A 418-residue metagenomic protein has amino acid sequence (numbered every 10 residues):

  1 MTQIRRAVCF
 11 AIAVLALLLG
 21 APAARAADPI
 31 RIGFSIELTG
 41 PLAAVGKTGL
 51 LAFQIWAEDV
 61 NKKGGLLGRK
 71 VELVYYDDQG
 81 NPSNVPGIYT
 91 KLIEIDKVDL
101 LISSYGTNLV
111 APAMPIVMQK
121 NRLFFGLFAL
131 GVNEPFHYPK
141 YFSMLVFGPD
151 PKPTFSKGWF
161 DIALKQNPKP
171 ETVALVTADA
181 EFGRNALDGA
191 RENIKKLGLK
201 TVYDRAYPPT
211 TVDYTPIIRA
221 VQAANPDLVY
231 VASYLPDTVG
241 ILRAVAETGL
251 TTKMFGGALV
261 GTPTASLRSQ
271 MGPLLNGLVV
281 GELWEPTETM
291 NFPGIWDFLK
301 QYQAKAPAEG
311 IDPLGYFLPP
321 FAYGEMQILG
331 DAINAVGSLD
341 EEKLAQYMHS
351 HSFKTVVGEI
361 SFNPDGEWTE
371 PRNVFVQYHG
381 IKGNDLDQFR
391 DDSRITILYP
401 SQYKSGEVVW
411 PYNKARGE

Functional and structural regions predicted by a protein language model:
C9-G20: Bacterial N-terminal signal peptides
A21-A26: Sec/Tat signal peptide C-region and signal peptidase I cleavage site
A27, L51-L73, K165, K195-L199: Signal peptide-proximal N-terminal region of secreted/periplasmic/extracellular or secretory-lumen proteins
I30, H349-E418: Solvent-exposed, acidic/polar segments of extracytosolic/periplasmic ligand-binding ectodomains
I30-Q54, Y76-S83, Y105-G106, V176-N185 (+3 more regions): Extracytoplasmic "Venus flytrap"
A44-L51, G64-F136, Y207-Y214, Y234-V239: Beta-alpha junction/loop-to-helix N-cap segments that form part of ligand/metal-binding clefts
V98-D204, K253-V280: Extracytoplasmic ligand/sensor domains, especially the bilobed periplasmic-binding protein
V146-P149, V245-Y323, N334, F389-D392 (+1 more regions): Extracellular/periplasmic periplasmic-binding protein-like sensory domains
